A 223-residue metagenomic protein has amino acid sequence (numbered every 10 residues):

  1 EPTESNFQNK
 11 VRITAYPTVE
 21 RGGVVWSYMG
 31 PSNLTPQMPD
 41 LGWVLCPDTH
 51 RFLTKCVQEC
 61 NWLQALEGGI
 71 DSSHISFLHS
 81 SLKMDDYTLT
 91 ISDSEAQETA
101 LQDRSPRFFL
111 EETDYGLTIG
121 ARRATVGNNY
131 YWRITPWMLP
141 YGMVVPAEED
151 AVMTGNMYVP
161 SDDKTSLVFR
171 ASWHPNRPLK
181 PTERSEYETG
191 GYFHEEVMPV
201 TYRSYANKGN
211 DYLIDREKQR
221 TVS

Functional and structural regions predicted by a protein language model:
P2-Y28: Short Fe-S-cluster ligation motifs
P31-S223: C-terminal catalytic domain of Rieske-type non-heme iron oxygenases
